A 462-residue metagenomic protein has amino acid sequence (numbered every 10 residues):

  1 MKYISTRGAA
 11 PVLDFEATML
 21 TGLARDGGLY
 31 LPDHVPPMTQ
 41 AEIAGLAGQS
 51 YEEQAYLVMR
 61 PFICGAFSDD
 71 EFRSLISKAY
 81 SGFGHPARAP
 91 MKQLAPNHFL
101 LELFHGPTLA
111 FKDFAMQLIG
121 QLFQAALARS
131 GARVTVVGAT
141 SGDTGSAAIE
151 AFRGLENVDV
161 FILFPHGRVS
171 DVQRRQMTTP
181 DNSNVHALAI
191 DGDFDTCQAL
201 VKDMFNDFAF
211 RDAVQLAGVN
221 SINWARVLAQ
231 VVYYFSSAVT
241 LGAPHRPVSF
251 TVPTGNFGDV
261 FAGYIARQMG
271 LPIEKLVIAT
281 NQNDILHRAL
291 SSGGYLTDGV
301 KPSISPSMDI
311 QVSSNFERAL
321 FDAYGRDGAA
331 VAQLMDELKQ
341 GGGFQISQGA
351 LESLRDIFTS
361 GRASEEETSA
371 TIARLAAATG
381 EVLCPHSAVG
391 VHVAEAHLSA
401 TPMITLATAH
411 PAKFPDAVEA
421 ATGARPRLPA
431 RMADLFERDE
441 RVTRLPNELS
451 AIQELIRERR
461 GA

Functional and structural regions predicted by a protein language model:
M1-A462: PLP-dependent amino-acid enzyme catalytic core
